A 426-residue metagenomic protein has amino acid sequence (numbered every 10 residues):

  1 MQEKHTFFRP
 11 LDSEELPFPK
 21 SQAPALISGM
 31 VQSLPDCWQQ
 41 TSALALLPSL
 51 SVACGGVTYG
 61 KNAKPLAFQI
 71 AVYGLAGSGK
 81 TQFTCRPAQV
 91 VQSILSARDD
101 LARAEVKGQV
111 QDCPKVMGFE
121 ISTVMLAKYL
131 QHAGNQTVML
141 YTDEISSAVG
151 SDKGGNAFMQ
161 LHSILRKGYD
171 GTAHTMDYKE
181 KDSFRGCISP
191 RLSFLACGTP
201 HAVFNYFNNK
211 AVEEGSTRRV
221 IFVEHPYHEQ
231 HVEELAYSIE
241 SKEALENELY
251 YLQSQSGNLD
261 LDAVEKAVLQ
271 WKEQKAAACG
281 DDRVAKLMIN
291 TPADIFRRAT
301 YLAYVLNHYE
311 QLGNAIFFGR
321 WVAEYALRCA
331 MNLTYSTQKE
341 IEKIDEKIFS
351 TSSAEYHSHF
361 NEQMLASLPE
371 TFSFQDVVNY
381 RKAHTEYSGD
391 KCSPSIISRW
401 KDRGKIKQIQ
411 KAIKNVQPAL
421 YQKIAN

Functional and structural regions predicted by a protein language model:
M1-N426: Phosphate-handling catalytic cores of nucleic-acid transaction enzymes
